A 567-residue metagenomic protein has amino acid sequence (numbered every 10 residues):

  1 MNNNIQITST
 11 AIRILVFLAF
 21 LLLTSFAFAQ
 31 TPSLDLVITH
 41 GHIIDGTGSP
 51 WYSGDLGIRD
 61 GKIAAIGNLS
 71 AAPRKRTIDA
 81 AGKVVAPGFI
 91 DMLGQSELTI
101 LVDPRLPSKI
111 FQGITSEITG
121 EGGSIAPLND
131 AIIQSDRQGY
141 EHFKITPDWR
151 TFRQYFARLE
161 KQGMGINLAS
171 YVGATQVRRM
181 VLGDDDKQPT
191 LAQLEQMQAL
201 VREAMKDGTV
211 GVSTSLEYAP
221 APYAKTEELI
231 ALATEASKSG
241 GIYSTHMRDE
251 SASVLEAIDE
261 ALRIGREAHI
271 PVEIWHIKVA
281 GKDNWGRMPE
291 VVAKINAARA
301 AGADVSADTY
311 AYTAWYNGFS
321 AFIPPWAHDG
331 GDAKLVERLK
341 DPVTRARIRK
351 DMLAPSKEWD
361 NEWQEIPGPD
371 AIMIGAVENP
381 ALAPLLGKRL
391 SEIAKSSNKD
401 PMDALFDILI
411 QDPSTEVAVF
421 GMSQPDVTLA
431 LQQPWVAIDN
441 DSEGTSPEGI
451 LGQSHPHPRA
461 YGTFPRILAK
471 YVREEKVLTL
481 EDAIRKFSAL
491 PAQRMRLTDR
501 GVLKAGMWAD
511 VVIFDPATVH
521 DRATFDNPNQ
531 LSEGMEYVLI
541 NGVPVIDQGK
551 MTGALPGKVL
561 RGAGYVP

Functional and structural regions predicted by a protein language model:
N2-V16: Bacterial N-terminal signal peptides that target proteins for export
R13-S25: Bacterial N-terminal signal peptides
A27-A29: Boundary at the C-terminal end of the N-terminal hydrophobic targeting segment
T31-L34, I43-G88, D103: Histidine-rich, glycine-flanked metal-binding segment
D35, I43-D55, E416-V427, E475-I484 (+1 more regions): Acidic, glycine-enriched loop/beta-strand segments at the rims of small-molecule binding/catalytic pockets
G41, D341, L429-W435, D441 (+2 more regions): C-terminal cap of metal-dependent C-N hydrolases
A72, T77-R150: Metal-associated gating/positioning segment near the N- to mid-region
F156-L159, M164-L191, E195-Y218, L229 (+4 more regions): Active-site neighborhoods of metal-dependent hydrolases
